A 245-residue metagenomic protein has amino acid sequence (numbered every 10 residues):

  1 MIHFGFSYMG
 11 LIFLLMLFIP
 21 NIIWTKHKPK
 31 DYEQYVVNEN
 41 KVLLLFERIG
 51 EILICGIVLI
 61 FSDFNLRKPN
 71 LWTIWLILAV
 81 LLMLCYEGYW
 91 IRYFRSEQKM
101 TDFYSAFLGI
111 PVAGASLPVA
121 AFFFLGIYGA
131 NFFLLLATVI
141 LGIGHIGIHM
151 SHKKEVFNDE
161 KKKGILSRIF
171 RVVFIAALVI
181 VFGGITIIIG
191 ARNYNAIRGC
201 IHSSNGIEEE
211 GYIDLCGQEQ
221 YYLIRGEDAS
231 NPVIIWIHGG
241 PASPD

Functional and structural regions predicted by a protein language model:
I22-E39: Membrane-interface helix-loop junction between the first two transmembrane segments
I49-I77: Membrane-helix boundary elements
K68-A120: Membrane-proximal helix-loop-helix units in multi-pass membrane proteins
D102, V119-L135: Membrane-helix boundary connector in multi-pass membrane proteins
I180-G211: An N-terminal hydrophobic leader/cap segment in hydrolases
D214-R225: A short loop-to-beta-strand scaffold at the N-terminal edge of the catalytic core in hydrolase folds
N231, G240-D245: Short substrate-entry loop that stabilizes the transition state in hydrolases
I234-I235: Hydrophobic beta-strand anchors of alpha/beta hydrolase catalytic cores
